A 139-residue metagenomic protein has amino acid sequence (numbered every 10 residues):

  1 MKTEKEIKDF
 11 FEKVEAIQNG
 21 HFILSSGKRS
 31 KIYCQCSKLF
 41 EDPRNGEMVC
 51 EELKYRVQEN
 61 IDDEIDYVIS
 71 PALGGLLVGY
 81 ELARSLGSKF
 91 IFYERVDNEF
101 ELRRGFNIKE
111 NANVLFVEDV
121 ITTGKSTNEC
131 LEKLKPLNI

Functional and structural regions predicted by a protein language model:
M1-N60: Active-site-facing substrate-recognition patch
K2, K54-V68, K109-V117, K135-I139: Long, low-complexity, intrinsically disordered polar/charged segments
D9, E81, E132: Surface-exposed charge patches
E12, R84, K135: Short polybasic/polar patches that bind polyanions
I23, S70-P71, V120: Short glycine- and Lys/Arg-enriched binding-loop motifs that mark or flank ligand-binding interfaces
R29, L76-L77, S126: Gly/Ser/Thr-rich beta-alpha loop segments that engage phosphate groups in nucleotides
E41-G105: Conserved PRPP/pyrophosphate-binding segment of the phosphoribosyltransferase/PRPP-pathway fold
Y93, D97-I139: PRPP/pyrophosphate-binding module of the type I phosphoribosyltransferase fold
